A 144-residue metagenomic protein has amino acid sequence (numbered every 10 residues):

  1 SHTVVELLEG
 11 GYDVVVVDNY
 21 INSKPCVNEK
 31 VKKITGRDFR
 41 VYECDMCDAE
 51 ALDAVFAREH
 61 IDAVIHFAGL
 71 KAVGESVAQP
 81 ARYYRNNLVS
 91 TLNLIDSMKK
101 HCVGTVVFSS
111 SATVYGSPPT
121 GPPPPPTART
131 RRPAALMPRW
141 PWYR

Functional and structural regions predicted by a protein language model:
S1-R144: N-terminal Rossmann-like NAD(P)+-binding domain of SDR-like oxidoreductases, especially those catalyzing
